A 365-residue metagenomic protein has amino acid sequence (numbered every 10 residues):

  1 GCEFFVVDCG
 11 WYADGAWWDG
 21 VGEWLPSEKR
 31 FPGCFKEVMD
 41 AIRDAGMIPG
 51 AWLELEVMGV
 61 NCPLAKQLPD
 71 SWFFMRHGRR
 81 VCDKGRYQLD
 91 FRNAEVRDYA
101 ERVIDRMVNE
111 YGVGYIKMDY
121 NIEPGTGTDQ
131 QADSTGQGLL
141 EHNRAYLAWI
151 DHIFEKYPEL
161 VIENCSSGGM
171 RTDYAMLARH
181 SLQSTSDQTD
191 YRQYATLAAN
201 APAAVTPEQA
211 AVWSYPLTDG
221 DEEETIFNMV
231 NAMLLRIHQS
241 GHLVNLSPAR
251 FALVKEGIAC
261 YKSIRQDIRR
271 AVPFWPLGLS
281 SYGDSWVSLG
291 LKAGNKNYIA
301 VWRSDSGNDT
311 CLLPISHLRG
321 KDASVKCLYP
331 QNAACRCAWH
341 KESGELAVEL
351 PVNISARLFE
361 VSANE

Functional and structural regions predicted by a protein language model:
G1, Y111-K117, V161, S355: Short loop/turn motifs at secondary-structure junctions
G1-R102, Y115, G125, A132: Aromatic-lined carbohydrate-binding/catalytic grooves of carbohydrate-active enzymes
F5, I42, A100, D119 (+3 more regions): Conserved, mostly hydrophobic/aromatic
G33-M47, G138-Y157: Alpha-helix-loop-beta-strand connector modules within alpha/beta enzyme cores
K84-G112, A178, L217, F227-M229 (+1 more regions): Alpha-amylase-like alpha-glycosidases and glucanotransferases acting on alpha-linked glucans and related
V103-R144: N-terminal/domain-start segments enriched in small and hydrophobic, helix-friendly residues, covering either
I122, Y146-R336, A347-P351, A356-E360: Active-site-proximal substrate-binding groove within the catalytic cores of carbohydrate-active enzymes
A363-E365: Mature N-terminal, pre-catalytic/accessory segment of carbohydrate-active enzymes
